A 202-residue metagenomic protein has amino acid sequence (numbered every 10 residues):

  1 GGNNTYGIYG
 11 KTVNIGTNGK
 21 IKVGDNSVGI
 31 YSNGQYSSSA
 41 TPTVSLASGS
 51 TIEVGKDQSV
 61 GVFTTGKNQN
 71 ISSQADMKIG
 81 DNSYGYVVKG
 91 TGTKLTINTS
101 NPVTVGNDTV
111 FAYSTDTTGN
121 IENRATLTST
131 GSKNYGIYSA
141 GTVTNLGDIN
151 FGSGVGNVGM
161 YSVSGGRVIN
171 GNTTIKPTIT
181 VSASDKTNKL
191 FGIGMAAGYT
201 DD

Functional and structural regions predicted by a protein language model:
G1-N4, T12-N26, T41-Q58, N68-N82 (+5 more regions): Beta-strand-rich solenoid/repeat architectures in extracellular/passenger domains of polysaccharide-targeting enzymes
I8-G10, Y36-A40, K89-T91, S114 (+1 more regions): Short aromatic-glycine motifs in intrinsically disordered, low-complexity regions
G34-Q35, T64-N68, G90-T91, G165 (+1 more regions): Beta-strand repeat architectures
Y161-R167, T180-S182, A197: Long amphipathic alpha-helical scaffold regions
